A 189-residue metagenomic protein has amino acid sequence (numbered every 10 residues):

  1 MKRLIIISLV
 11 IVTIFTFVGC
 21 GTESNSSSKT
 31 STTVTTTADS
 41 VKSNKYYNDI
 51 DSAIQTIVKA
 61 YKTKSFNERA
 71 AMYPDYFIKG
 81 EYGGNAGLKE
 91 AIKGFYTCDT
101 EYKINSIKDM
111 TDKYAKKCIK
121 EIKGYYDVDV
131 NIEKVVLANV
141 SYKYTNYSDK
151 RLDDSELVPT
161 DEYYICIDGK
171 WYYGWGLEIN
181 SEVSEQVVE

Functional and structural regions predicted by a protein language model:
M1-L4: Positively charged n-region of N-terminal signal peptides that target proteins for export
I6-I14: Hydrophobic helical h-region of N-terminal Sec-dependent signal peptides in bacterial secretory/periplasmic proteins
T16-G19: C-terminal motif of bacterial Sec signal peptides marking the signal peptidase cleavage site
E23-T63: Short, low-complexity N-terminal intrinsically disordered segments enriched in polar/charged residues
I57, E68-R69: Hydrophobic pocket/interface hotspot
A70-I132: Short solvent-exposed beta->alpha transition segments
V128-N146: A short hydrophobic beta-strand element
R151, S155-E189: Short beta-strand edge/turn micro-motifs at domain boundaries
